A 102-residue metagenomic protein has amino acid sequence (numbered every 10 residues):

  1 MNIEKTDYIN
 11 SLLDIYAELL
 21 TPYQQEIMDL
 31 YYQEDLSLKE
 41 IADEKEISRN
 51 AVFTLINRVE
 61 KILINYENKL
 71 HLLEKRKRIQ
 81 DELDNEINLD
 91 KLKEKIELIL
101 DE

Functional and structural regions predicted by a protein language model:
E4-Y16: Short, Lys/Arg-enriched N-terminal segment that forms or immediately precedes the first helix of a structured domain
P22-E34: Short amphipathic alpha helix immediately N-terminal
S37-L38, K45: Helix-turn-helix DNA-binding elements, focusing on the entry/boundary residues of the two helices that contact DNA
I41-A42, V52: Hydrophobic positions on the alpha-helical face of helix-turn-helix-like DNA-binding modules
S48-R49: Helix-turn-helix DNA-binding motif, specifically the short coil turn and the N-cap/start of the second
L55-R58: Residues within the DNA-recognition helix of helix-turn-helix
E60-E67: C-terminal flanking helix
H71-L92: Intrinsically disordered, low-complexity basic tails/linkers immediately adjacent to helix-turn-helix/homeobox/MYB/SANT
